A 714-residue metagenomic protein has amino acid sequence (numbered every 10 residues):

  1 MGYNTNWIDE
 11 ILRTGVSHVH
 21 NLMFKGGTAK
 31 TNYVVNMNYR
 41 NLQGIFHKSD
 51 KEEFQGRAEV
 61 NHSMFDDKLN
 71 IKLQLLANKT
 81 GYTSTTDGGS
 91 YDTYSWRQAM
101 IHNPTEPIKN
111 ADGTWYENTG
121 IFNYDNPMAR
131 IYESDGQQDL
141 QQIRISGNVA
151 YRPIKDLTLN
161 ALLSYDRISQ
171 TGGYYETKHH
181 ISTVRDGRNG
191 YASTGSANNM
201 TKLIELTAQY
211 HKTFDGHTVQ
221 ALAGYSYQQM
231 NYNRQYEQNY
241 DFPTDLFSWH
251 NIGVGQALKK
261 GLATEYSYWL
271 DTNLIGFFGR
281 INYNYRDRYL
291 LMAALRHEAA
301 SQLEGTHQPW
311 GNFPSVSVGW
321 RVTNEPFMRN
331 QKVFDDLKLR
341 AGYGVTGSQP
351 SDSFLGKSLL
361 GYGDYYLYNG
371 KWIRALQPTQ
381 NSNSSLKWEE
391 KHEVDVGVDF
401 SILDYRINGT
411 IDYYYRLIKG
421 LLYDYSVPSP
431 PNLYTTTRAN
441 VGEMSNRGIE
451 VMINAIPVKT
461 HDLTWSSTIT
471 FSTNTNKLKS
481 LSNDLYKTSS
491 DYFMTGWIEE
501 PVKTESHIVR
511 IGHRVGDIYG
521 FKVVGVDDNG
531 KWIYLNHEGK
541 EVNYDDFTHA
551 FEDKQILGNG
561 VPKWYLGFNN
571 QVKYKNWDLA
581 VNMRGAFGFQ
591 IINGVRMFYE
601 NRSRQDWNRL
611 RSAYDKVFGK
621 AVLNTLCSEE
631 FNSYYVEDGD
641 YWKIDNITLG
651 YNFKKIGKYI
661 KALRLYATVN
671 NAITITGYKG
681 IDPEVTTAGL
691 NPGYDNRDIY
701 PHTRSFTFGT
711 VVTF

Functional and structural regions predicted by a protein language model:
M1-Y3, G44-K51, Q55-Q142, L162-I275 (+8 more regions): Surface-exposed loop/interface segments of Gram-negative outer-membrane beta-barrel transport/assembly proteins
I11-L12, V19-N41, I45, R57-S63 (+6 more regions): Predominantly transmembrane beta-strands of Gram-negative outer membrane beta-barrel pores used for transport
L22-G26, A58-H62, G147-Y151, L206-Y210 (+11 more regions): Residues on the lipid-exposed face of transmembrane beta-strands in outer-membrane beta-barrel proteins
G26-K30, Y39, H62-D66, K212-G216 (+5 more regions): A generic beta-sheet turn/junction motif
M37-N41, L291-S301, Y343, P457: Transmembrane beta-strand segments that form the barrel wall of outer-membrane beta-barrel proteins
K51-S63, P309-G319, L663-T674: Short secondary-structure subsegments characteristic of cysteine-rich extracellular domains
K563-F589, Y635-K654: C-terminal substrate/ligand-recognition segments
K643-I675: C-terminal structured "cap/appendage" subdomains that terminate the fold
